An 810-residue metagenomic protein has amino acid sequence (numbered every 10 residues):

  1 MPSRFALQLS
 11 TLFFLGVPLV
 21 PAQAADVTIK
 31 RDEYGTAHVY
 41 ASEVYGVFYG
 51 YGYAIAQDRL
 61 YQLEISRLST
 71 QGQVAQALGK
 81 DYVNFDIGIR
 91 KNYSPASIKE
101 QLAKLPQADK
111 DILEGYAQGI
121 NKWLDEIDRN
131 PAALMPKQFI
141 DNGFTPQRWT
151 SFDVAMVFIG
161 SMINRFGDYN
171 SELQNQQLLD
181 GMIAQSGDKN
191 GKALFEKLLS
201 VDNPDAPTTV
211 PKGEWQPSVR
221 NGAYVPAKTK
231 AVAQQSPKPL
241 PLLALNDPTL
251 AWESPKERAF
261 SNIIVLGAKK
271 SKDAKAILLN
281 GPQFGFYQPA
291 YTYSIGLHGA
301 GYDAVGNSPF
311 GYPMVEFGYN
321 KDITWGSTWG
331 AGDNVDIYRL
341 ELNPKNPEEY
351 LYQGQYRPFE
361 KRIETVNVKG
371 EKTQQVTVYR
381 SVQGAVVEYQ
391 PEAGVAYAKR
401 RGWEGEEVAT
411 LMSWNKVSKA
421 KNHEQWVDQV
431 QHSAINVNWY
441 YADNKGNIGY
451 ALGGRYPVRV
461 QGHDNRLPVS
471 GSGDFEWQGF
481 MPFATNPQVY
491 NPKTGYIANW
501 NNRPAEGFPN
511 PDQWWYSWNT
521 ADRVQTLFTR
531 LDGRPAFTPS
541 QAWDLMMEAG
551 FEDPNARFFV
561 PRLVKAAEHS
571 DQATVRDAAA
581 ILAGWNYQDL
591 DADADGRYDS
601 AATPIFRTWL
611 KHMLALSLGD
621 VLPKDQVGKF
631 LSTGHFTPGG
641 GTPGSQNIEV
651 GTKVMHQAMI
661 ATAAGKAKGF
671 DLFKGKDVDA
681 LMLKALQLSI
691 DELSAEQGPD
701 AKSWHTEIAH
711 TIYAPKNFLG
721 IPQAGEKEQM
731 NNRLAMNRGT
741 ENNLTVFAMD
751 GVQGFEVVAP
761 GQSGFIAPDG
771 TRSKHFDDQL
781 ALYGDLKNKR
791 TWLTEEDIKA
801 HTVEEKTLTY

Functional and structural regions predicted by a protein language model:
P2-Q23: Gram-negative bacterial Sec-dependent N-terminal signal peptides
A25-Q288, G299, S308: Substrate-recognition/specificity elements adjacent to catalytic centers across diverse enzyme folds
G50, S97-D111, R400, M412-V417 (+4 more regions): Second-shell loop/turn segments in exported
S94, I98, D109-G119, T410 (+4 more regions): Stable alpha-helical elements in mature extracytoplasmic
G299-P309, G318-I323, S327-G471: Glycine- and hydrophobic-rich flexible loops that cap the catalytic core of alpha/beta enzyme folds
V335, V395, I435-R534, Q588 (+1 more regions): Hydrophobic alpha-helical segments
Q513-D571, V575, K668-Y810: Terminal end segments
F606-L693: Charged, long alpha-helical assembly modules
